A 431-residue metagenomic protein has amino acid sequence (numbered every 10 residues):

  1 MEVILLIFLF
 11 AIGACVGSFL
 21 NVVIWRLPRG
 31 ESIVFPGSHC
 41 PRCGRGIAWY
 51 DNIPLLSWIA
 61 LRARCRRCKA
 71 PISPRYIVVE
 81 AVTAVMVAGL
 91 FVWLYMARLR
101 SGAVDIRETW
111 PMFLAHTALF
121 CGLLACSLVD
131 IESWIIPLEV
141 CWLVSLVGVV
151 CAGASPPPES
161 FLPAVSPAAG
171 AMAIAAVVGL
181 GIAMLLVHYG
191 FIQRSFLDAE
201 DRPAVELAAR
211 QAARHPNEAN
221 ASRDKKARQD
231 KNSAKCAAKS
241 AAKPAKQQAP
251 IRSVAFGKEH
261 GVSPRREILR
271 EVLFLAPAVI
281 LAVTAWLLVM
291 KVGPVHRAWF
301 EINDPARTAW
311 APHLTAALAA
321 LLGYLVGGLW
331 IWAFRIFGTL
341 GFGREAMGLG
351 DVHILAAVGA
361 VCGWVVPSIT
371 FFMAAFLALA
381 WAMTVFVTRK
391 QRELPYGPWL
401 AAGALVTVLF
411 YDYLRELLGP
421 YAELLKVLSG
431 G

Functional and structural regions predicted by a protein language model:
M1-G431: A membrane-topology feature that recognizes alpha-helical transmembrane segments and their immediate juxtamembrane
